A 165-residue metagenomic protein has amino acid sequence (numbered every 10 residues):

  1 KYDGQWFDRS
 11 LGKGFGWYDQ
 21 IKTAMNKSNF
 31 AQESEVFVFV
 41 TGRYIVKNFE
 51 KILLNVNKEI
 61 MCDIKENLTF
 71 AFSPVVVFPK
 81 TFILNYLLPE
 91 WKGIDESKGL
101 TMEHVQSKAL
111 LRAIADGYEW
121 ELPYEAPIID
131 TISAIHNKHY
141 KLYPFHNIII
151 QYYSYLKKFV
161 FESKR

Functional and structural regions predicted by a protein language model:
K1-R165: ER/Golgi luminal nucleotide-sugar-dependent glycosyltransferases, focusing on the catalytic module
